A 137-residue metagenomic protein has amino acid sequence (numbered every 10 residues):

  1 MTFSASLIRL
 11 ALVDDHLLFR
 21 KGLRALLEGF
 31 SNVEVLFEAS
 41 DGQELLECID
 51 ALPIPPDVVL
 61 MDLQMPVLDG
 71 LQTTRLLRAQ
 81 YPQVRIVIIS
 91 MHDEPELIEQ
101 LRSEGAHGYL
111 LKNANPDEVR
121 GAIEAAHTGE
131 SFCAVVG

Functional and structural regions predicted by a protein language model:
S6-F19, L23-L27, V59: Conserved acidic segment of CheY-like receiver
E38-V58: Acidic, metal-coordinating helix/loop segments flanking the phosphotransfer/catalytic sites of two-component signaling
D41-E44, L68-Q72: Acidic catalytic/metal-coordinating carboxylates
E47, L71-Q83: Short amphipathic alpha-helix used as the core "switch/output" element in two-component signaling
V59, I86, Y109-L110: Two-component signal transduction core modules
D62, S90: Active-site residues of response regulator receiver
M65: Receiver (REC) domain active-site loop signature in two-component systems and cognate sites in sensor histidine kinases
E96-S103, H107-G137: Short, flexible helix-to-coil linker/hinge segments that flank and couple to helix-turn-helix
